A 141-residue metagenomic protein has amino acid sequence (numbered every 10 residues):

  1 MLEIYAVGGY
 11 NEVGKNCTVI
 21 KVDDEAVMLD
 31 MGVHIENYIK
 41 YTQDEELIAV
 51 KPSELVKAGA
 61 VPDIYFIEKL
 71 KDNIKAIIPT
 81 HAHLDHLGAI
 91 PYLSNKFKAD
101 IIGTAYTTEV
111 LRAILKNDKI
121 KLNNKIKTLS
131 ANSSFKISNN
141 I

Functional and structural regions predicted by a protein language model:
E3-G8, E12-D24, S133-I141: Catalytic core of the metallo-beta-lactamase
I4, I20, D30, H81-A82: Divalent metal-coordination and catalytic microenvironments
V7-G9, M31-G32, A105, A131: Fold-independent oxyanion-binding glycine-rich loops and adjacent beta-strand/coil segments at enzyme active sites
V13-G14, L84-L87, V110, F135: Active-site environment of divalent metal-dependent phosphoester hydrolases
E25-I78, Y92, A99, G103 (+2 more regions): Pre-active-site segment of Zn-dependent metallo-hydrolases
A76, T80-H86: Histidine-centered divalent metal-coordination motifs
N124-A131: Short acidic-hydrophobic, aromatic-tinged amphipathic segments that line or gate anion-handling sites
